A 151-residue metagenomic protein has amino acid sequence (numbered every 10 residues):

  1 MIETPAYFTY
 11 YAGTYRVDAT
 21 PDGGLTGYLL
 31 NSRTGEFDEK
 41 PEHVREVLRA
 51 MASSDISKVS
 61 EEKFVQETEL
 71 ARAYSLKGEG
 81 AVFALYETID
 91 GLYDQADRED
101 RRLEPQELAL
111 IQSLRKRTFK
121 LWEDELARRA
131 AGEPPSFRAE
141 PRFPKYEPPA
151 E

Functional and structural regions predicted by a protein language model:
M1-L25: Short, extreme N-terminal segment that most often corresponds to the first beta-strand
I2-P5, E67, F143-P149: Structured catalytic/translocation cores of nucleotide/phosphate-coupled proteins
A12-R16, T20, R33, E42 (+1 more regions): Short linear sequence elements within intrinsically disordered, low-complexity coil regions
T20-L25, H43-V47, K63, Y74: A short, sequence-level motif marking secondary-structure junctions
L30-Q66: Acidic, aromatic-enriched beta-alpha/helix-loop junctions
A52-R101: Negatively charged, Asp/Glu-rich surface segments that serve as flexible interaction/assembly modules
Y86-E151: C-terminal charged interaction modules
